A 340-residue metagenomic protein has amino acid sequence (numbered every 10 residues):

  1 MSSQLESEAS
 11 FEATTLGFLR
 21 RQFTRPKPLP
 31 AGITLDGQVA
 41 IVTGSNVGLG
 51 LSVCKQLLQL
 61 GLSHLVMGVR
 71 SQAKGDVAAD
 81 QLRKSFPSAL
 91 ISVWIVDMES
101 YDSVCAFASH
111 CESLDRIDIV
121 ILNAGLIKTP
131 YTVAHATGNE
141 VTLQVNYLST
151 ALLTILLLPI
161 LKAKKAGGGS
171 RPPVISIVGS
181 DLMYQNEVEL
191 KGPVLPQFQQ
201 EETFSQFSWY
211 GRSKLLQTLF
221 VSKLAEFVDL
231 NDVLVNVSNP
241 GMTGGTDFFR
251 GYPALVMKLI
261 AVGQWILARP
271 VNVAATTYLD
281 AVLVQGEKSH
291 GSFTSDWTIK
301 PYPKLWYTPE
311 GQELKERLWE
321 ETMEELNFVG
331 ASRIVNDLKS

Functional and structural regions predicted by a protein language model:
M1-L114, D118, I127, N186-S340: NAD(P)H-dependent oxidoreductase Rossmann-fold/reductase module
V42, L122, I177: Redox-cofactor binding/interface segments in oxidoreductases and associated redox assembly factors
G44, A124, N146: Glycine-rich, N-terminal phosphate-binding loop of Rossmann-like dinucleotide-binding domains
V104, I121, S149, L153-L157 (+3 more regions): Hydrophobic positions on the long internal alpha-helix of Rossmann-like NAD(P)-dependent oxidoreductase domains
D118-I119, R171-G179, N236: Conserved catalytic-site loops of classical short-chain dehydrogenases/reductases
I127-V145: Short alpha-helical oligomerization interface
V141-S149, R212-S213, R269: Glycine-rich NAD(P)-binding loop of the Rossmann-fold in SDR/ketoreductase-type enzymes
V145-G169, M183-N186, A225-E226: Amphipathic alpha-helical dimer-interface segment in Rossmann-like NAD(P)H-dependent oxidoreductases
